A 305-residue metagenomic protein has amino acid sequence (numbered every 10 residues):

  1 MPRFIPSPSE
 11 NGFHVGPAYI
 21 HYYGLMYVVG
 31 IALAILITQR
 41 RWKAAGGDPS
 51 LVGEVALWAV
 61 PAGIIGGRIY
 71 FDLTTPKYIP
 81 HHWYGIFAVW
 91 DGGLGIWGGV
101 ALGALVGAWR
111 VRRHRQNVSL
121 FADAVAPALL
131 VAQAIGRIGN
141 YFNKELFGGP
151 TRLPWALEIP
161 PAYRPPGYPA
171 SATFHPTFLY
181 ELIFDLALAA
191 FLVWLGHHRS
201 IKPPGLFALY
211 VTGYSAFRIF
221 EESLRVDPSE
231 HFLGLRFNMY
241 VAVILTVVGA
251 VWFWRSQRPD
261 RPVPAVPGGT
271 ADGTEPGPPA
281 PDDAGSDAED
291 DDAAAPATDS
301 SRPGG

Functional and structural regions predicted by a protein language model:
M1-G305: A feature for loop-to-transmembrane-helix boundaries and adjacent hydrophobic helices in multi-pass integral membrane
